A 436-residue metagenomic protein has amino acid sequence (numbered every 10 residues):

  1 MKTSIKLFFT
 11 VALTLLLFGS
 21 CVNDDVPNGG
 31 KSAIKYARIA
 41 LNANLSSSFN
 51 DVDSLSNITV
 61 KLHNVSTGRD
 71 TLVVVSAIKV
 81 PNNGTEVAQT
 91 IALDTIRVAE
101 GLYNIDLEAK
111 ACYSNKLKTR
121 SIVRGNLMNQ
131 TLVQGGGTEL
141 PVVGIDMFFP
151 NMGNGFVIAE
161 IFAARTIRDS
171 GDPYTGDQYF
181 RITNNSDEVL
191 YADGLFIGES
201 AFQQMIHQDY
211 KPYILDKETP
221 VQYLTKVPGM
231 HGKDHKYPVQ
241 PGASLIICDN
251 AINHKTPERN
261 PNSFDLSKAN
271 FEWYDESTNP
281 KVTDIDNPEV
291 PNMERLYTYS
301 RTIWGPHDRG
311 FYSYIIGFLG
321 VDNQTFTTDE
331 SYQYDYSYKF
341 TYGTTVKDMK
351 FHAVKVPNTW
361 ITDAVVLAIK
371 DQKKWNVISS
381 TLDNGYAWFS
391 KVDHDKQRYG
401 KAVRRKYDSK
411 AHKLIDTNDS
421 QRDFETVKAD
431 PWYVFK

Functional and structural regions predicted by a protein language model:
M1-F9: Bacterial N-terminal signal peptides that target proteins for export
L17-S20: C-terminal motif of bacterial Sec signal peptides marking the signal peptidase cleavage site
V22-A33, N44-I58, H63-D70, P81 (+5 more regions): Intrinsically disordered, low-complexity linkers and terminal tails enriched in Ser/Thr/Pro/Gly with interspersed basic
T67-A92: Short, acidic Ser/Thr/Gly-rich low-complexity loop/linker segments typical of extracellular and cell-surface proteins
V87-I96, P141-V143, L245: Short strand-edge motifs at loop-to-beta-strand transitions and within beta-strands of extracellular beta-rich domains
Q89-L93, R97-K116: A short, solvent-exposed beta-strand micro-motif common in secreted/extracellular proteins
L190: GGW-centered surface loops in extracellular recognition modules
